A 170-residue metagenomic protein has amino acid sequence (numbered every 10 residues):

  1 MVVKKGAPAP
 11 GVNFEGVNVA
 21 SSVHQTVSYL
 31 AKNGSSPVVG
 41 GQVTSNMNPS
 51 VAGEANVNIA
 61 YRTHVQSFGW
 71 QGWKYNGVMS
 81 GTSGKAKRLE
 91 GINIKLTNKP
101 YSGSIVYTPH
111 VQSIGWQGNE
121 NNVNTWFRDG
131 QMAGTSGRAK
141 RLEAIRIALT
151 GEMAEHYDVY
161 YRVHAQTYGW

Functional and structural regions predicted by a protein language model:
M1-W170: Lectin-type carbohydrate-recognition ectodomains
